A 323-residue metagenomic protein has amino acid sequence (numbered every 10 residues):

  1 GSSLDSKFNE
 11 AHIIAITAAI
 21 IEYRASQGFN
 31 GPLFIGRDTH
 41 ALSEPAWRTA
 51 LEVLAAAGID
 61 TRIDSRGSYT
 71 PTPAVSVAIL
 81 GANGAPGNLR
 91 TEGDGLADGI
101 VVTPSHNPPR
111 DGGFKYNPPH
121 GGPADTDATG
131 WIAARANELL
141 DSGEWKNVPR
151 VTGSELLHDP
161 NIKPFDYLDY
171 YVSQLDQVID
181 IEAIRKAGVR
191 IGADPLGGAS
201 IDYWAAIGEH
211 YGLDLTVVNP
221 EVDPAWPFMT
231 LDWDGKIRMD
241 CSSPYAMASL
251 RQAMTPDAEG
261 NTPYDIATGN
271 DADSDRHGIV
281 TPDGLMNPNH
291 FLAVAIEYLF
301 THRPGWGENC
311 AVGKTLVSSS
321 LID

Functional and structural regions predicted by a protein language model:
G1-A50, G81, L157-I191, A199: An N-terminal, well-structured beta->alpha segment
G1-S6, P104-N107, P195-A206, S274: Conserved phosphate/anionic-ligand binding catalytic regions in large, soluble enzymes, centered on
I21-N30, Q252-D257, I296-W306: Short, basic/hydrophobic alpha-helical segments
F29-N30, F34, T39-D111, A206-I279: N-terminal small/polar loop signature for handling phosphorylated ligands or for N-terminal nucleophile
D64-Y69, A134-L168, T281-D323: Proline/glycine-rich low-complexity loops and linkers
E92-D94, R110-N261: Gly/Ser/Thr-enriched, mixed-charge loops and adjacent short helices that form phosphate/oxyanion-binding elements
I100, S105, G113-A133, R276-T301: Glycine-rich phosphate-binding loop of actin/hexokinase-like ATP-binding domains
S200, W204, A246-R251, P263-I279 (+3 more regions): Extended, hydrophobic alpha-helical segments in both membrane/secreted and soluble proteins
